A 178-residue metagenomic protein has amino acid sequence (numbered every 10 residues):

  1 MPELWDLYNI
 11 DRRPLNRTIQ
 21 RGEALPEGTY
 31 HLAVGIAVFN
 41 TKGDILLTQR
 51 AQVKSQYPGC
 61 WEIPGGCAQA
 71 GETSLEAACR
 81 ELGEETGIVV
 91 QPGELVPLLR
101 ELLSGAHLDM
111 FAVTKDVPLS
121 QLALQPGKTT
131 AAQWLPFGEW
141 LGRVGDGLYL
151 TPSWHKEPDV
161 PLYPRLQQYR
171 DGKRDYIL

Functional and structural regions predicted by a protein language model:
M1-G35, T41: Acidic, metal-coordinating catalytic segment for phosphate/diphosphate chemistry, firing primarily on the Nudix
P2-L4, A33, K42, Y57-P58 (+2 more regions): A structure-centric signal for secondary-structure junctions around beta-strands
D11, N40-G43, A51, T114-L119 (+1 more regions): Short loop segments at secondary-structure junctions
P14-R17, L47, T151: A sequence-level detector of short linear motifs
G22, G59, A70, P97-L178: Nudix hydrolase/Nudix homology domain
A33-G65: A glycine-rich, hydrophobic loop/mini-helix early in the fold
L46-L47, I63-V96: The catalytic Nudix box helix
